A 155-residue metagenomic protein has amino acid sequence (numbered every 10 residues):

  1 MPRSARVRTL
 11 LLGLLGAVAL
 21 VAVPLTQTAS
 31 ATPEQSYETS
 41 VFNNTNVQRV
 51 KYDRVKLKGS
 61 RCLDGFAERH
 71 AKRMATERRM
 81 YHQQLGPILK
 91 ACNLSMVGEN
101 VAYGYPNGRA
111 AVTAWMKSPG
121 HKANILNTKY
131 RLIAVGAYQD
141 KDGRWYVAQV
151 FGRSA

Functional and structural regions predicted by a protein language model:
P2-L14, V21-A155: Functional surface patches built around histidine and acidic residues
